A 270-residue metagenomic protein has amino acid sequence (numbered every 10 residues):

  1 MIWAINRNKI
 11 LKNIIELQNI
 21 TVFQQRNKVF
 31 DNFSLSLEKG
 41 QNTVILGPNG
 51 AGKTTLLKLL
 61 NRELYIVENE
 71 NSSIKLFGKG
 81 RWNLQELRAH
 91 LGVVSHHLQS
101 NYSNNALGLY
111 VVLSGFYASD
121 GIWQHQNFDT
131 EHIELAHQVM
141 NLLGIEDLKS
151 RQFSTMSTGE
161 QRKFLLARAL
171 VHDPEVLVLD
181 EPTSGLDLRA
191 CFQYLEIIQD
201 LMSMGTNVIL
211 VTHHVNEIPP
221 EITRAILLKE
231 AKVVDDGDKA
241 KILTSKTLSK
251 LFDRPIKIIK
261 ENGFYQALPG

Functional and structural regions predicted by a protein language model:
I15, V29-N32: Conserved structural motif at the start of ABC-family nucleotide-binding domains
L113, F128-L148: Conserved ABC ATPase "signature" region
N127, Q152-M156: Conserved ABC ATPase signature
L177-E181: Catalytic Walker B motif of ABC-type/P-loop ATPase nucleotide-binding domains
T212-H213: H-loop/switch region of ABC-family ATPase nucleotide-binding domains
A225-D238: H-loop (His-switch) and adjacent beta-strand-loop-beta switch element of ABC-type ATPase nucleotide-binding domains
S249-G270: ABC ATPase nucleotide-binding domains
